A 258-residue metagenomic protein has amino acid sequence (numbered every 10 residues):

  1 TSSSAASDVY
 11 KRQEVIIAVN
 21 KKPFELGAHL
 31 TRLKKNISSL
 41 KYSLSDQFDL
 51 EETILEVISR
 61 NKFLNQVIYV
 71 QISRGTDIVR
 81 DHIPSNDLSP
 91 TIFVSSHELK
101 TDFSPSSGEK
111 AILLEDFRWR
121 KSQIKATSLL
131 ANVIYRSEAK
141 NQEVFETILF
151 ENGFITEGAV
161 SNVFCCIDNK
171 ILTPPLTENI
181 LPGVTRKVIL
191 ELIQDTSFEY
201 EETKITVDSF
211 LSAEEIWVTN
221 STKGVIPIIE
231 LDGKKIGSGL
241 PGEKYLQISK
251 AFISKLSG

Functional and structural regions predicted by a protein language model:
T1-A6, Y10: Single conserved hydrophobic/aromatic residue that forms the stacking wall/gate of nucleotide- or nucleobase-binding
A18-K22, R74-T76, E151-N152, C166-K170 (+2 more regions): Short acidic-glycine loop/turn motifs at beta-strand connectors
V19-K22, L26-E51: N-terminal leader/propeptide and maturation segments of large enzyme subunits in energy/redox metabolism and hydrolases
L33, V70, V94, G153 (+2 more regions): Residue-level signal for inorganic ion chemistry
N36-S38, L44-L50, R186-L231: Cysteine/selenocysteine-centered motifs that mediate thiol-based redox chemistry or coordinate metal-sulfur cofactors
F48, E52-Q142, G237-I253: Extended Lys/Arg-rich, glycine-bearing segments that form polyanion-binding/interaction patches within enzyme domains
N141-V144, E157-V160, S221-K223: Short, small/polar residue-rich loop motifs at catalytic or cofactor-binding pockets
F154-L176: Glycine- and Gly-Pro-enriched alpha-helical subdomains that act as flexible, kink-prone "lid/hinge" or packing modules
